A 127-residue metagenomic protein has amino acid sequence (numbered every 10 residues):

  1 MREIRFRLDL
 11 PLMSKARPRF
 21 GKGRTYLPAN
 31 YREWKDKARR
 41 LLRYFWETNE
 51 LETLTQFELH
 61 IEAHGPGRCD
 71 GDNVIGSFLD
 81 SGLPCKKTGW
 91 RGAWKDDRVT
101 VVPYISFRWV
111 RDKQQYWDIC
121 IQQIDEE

Functional and structural regions predicted by a protein language model:
M1-E127: Acidic, proline/glycine-enriched N-terminal capping motif
